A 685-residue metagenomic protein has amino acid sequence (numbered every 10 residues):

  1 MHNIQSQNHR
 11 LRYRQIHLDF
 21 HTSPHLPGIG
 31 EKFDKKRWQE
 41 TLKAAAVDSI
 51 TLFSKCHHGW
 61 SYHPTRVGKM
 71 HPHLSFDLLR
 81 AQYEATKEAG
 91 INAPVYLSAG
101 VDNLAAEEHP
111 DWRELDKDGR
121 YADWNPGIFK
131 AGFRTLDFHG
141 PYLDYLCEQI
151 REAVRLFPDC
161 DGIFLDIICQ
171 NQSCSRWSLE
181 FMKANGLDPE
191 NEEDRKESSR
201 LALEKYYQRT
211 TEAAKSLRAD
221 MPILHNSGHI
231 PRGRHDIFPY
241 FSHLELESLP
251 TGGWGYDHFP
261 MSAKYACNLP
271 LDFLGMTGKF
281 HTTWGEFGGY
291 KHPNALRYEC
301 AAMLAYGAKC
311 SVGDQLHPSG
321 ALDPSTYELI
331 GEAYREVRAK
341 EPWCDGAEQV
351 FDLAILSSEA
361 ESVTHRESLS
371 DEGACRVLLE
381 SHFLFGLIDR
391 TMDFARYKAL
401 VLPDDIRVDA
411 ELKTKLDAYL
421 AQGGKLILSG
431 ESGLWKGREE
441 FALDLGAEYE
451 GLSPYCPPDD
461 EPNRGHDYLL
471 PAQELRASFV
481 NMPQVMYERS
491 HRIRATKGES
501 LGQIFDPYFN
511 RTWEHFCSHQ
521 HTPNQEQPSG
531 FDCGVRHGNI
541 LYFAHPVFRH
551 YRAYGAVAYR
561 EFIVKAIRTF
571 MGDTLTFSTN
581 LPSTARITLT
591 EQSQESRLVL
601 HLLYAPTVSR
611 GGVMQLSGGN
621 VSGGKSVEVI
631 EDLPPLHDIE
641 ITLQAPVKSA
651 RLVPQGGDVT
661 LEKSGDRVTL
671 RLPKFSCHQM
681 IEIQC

Functional and structural regions predicted by a protein language model:
H2-R12, T41, S49, P72 (+6 more regions): Carbohydrate-binding surfaces of carbohydrate-active enzymes
H2-W60, A89-I91: N-terminal structural segment of carbohydrate-active enzymes
Q7-H25, R120-F133, L269-W284: N-terminal small/glycine-rich loop or linker at the start of catalytic domains across soluble metabolic enzymes
D19-H21, T51-G59, L97-L104, F164-S173 (+4 more regions): Short, solvent-exposed turn/loop segments enriched in Gly/Ser/Thr/Pro and often Arg
H21-F33, A131-Y145, G285-P293: Active-site mouth loops of central-metabolism enzymes
I29, H58-L74, E108-D111, I128-D137 (+2 more regions): Surface-exposed, active-site-proximal loop segments in enzymatic domains
H57-W60, H109, F164-E193, R232 (+1 more regions): Active-site-proximal loop/short-helix segments that contain or immediately flank catalytic acid/base residue(s)
V95, A99-F157, Q208: Active-site-adjacent "subsite" loops/lids of carbohydrate-active enzymes
